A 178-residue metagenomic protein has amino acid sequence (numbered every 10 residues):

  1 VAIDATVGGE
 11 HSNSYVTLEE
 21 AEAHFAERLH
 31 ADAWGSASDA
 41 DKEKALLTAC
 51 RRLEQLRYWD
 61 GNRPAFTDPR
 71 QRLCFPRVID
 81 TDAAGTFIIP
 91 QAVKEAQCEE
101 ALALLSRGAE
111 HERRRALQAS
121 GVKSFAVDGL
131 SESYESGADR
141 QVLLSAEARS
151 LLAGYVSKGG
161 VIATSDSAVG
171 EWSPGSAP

Functional and structural regions predicted by a protein language model:
V1-P178: Divalent metal-cofactor coordination and adjacent catalytic microenvironments
